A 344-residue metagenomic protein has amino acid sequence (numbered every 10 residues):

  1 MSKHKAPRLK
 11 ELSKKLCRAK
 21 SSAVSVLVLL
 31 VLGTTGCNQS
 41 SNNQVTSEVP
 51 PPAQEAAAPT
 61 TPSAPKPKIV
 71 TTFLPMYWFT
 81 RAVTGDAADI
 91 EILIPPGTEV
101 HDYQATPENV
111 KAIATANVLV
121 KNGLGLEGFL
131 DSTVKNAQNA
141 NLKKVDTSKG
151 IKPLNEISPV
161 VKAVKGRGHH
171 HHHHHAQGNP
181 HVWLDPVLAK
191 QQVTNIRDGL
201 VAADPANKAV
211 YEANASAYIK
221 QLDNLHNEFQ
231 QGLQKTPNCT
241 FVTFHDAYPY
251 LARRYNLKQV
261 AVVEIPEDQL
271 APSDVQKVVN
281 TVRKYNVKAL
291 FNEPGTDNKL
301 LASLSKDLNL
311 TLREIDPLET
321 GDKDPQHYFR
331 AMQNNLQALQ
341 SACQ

Functional and structural regions predicted by a protein language model:
S2-K3, K14, G33-Q344: Extracytoplasmic metal-acquisition and chelation regions
K3-V24: Bacterial N-terminal signal peptides that target proteins for export
S22-T35: Bacterial N-terminal signal peptides
